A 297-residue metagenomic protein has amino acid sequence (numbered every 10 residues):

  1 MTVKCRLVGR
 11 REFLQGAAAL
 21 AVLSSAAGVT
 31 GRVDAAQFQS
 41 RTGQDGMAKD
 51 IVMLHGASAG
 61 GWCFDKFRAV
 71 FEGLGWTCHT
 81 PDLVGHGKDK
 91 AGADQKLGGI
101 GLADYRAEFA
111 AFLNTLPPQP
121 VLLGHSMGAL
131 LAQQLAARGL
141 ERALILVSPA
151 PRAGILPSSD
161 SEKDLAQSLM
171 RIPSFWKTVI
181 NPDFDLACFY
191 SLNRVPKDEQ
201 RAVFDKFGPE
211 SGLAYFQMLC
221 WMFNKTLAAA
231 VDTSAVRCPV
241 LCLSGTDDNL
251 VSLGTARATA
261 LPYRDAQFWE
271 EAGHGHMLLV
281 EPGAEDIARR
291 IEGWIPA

Functional and structural regions predicted by a protein language model:
M1-V8, A19: N-terminal secretory signal peptides
G56-A59: Active-site glycine-rich loops that stabilize anionic/oxyanionic intermediates across multiple enzyme folds
G73-G92: Conserved alpha/beta-hydrolase
I145-S174, M218-W221: Flexible "cap/lid" loop of the alpha/beta hydrolase fold
K177-D232, R237-C238: Alpha/beta-hydrolase
C242-S244: Short beta-strand/loop motif that positions the catalytic acidic residue of the alpha/beta-hydrolase fold
N249-T255: Conserved alpha/beta-hydrolase "acid-adjacent" motif
G273-A297: Catalytic active-site module of serine/aspartate enzymes centered on a nucleophile-bearing elbow/loop
